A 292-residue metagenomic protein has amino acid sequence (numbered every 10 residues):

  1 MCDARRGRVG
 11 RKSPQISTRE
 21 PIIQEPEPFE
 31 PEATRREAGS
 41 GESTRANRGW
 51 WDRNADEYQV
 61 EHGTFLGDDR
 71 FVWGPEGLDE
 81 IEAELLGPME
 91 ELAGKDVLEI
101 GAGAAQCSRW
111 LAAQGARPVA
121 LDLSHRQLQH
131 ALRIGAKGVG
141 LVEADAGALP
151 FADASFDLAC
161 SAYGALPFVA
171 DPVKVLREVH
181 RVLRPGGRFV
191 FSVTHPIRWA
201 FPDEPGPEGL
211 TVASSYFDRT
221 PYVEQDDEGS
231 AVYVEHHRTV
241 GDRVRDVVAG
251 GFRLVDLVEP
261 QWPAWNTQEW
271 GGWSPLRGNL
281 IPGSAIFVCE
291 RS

Functional and structural regions predicted by a protein language model:
R6, G10-A93, Q106-C107: Conserved class I S-adenosyl-L-methionine
D96-A148: Class I SAM-dependent methyltransferase SAM/SAH-binding core
G147-L158: A short acidic, Gly/Pro-enriched loop at the edge of an enzyme's catalytic core that lines a small-molecule cofactor
D157-P172: A short SAM/SAH-binding and catalytic strip from SAM-dependent methyltransferases
V173-R188: A short glycine-rich, Lys/Arg-flanked "PGG" loop and its adjoining helix->strand segment in the class I
R188-V223: Conserved class I S-adenosyl-L-methionine
V223, V234-L257: Short alpha-helix
D246-S292: C-terminal lobe and adjacent flexible extensions of AdoMet/dcAdoMet transferase-like proteins
